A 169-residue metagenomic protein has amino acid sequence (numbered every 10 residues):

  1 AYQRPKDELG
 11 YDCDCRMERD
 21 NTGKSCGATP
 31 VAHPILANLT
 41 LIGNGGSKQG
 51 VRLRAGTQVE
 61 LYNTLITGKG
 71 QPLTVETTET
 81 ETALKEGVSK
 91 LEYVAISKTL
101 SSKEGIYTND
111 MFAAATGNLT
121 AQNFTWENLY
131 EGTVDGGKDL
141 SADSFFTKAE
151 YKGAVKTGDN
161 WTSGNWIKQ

Functional and structural regions predicted by a protein language model:
A1-Q169: Extracellular beta-rich repeat passengers
